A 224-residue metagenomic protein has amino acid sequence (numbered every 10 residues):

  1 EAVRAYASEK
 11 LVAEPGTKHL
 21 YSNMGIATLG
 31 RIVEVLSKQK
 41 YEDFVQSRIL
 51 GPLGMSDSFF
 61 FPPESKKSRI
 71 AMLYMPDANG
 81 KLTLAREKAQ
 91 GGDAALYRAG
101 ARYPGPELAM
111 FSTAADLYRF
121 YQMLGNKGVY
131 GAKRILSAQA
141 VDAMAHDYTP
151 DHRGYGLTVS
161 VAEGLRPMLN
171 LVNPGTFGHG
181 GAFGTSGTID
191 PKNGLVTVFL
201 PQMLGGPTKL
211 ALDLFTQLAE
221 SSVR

Functional and structural regions predicted by a protein language model:
E1-G175: Short, surface-exposed loop or secondary-structure junction motifs that flank catalytic or metal-binding residues
H179-R224: Structured C-terminal helix/loop/strand segments within mature extracytoplasmic catalytic/sensor domains
